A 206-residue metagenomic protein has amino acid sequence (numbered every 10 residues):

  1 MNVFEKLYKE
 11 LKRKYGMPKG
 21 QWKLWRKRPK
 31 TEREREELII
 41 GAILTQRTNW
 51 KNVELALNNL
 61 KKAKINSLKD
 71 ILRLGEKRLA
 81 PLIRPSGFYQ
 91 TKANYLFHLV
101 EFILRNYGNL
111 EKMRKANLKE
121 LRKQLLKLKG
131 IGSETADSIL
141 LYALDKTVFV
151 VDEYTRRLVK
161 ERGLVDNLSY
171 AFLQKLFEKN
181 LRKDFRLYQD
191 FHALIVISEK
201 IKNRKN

Functional and structural regions predicted by a protein language model:
M1-K115, K183-N206: N-terminal polyanion-binding entry modules of DNA glycosylases/AP lyases and select other DNA-binding proteins
I39-L44, L96, N117-L164: Catalytic DNA-binding helix-loop module of base-excision-repair DNA glycosylases/AP lyases
W50, I65, D145-F149, L164-N167 (+1 more regions): Alpha-helix boundary/capping and short turn/kink residues
N66-S67, E111, V165-L173: Short, charged, surface-exposed loops that flank catalytic or proteolytic processing sites
L72-G75, L79-A80, L125, S169-L181: Short, well-structured alpha-helical segments that form the helix of a local strand-helix-strand
D152-V159, Y170-E178, Y188-H192: Short amphipathic alpha-helical surface patches that serve as generic macromolecular interface elements
R162-Y170, K202-K205: Substrate-binding/catalytic groove segments of enzymes that remodel or degrade extracellular structural polymers
